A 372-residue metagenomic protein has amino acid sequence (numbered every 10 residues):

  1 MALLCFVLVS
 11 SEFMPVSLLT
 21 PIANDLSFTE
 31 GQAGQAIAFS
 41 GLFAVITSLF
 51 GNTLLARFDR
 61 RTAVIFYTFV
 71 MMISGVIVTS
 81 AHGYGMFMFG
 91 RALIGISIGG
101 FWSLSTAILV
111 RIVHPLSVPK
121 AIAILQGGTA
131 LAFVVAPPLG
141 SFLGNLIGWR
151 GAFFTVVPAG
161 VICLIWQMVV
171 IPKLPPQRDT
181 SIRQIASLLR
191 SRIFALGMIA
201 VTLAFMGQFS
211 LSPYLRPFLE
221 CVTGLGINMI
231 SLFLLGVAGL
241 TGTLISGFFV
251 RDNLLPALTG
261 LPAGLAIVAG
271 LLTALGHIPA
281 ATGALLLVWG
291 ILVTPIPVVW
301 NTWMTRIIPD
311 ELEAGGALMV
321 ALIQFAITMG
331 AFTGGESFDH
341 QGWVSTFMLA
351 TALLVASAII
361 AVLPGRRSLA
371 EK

Functional and structural regions predicted by a protein language model:
S27, D59, S80-M86, L275-H277: Helix-breaking motifs and short loop linkers at transmembrane-helix boundaries and internal kinks in secondary membrane
I46-H82: Conserved MFS/SLC helix-loop-helix module at the cytosolic interface between two early adjacent transmembrane helices
T47-D59, G242-L254, F338: Helix-to-loop junctions at the C-terminal end of transmembrane segments in multipass secondary transporters
S74, G85-L93, A280-V288: Paired small-residue
G90-G128: Cytoplasmic helix-loop-helix junction between adjacent transmembrane helices in 12-TM secondary transporters
P115-V169: Helix-loop-helix hairpin linking two adjacent transmembrane segments in secondary transporters
P256-V299: C-terminal transmembrane helical hairpin of 12-TM major facilitator-type secondary transporters
I307-W343, L349-A350: A late C-terminal transmembrane helix in Major Facilitator Superfamily
